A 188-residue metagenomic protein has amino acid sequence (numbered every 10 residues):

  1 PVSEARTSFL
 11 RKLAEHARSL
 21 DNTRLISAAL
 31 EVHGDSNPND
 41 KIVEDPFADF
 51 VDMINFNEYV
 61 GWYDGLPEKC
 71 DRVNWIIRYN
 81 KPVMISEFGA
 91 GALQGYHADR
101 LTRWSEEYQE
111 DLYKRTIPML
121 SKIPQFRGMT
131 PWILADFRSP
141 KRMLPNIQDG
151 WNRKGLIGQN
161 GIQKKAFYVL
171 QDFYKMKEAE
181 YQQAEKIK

Functional and structural regions predicted by a protein language model:
V2, K41-I42: Switch/coupling sub-region of P-loop NTPases
T7-H33, D45-K188: Substrate-binding clefts and catalytic carboxylate motifs of secreted carbohydrate-active enzymes
P38: Conserved RecA-like ASCE ATPase "motif II neighborhood" in helicase/translocase motors
